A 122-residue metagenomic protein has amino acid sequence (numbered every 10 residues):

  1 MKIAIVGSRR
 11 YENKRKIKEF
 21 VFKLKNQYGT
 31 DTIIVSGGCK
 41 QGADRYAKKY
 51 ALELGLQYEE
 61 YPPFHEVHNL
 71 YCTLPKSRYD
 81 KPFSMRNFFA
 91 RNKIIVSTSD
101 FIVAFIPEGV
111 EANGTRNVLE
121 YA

Functional and structural regions predicted by a protein language model:
K2, R9-Y121: Acidic/glycine-enriched connector segments
